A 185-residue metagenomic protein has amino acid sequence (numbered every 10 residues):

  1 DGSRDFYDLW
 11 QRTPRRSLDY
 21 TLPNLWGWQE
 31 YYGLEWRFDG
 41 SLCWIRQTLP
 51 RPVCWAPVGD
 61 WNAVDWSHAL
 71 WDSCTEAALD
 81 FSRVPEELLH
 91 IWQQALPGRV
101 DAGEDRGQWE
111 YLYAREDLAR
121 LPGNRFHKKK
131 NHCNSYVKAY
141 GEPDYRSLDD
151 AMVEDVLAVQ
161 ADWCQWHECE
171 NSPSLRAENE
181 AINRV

Functional and structural regions predicted by a protein language model:
D1-Q11: Short, extreme N-terminal leader segments that mark the start of a protein/domain
D8, P14, L18-I91: Conserved donor-binding loop and adjoining core beta-sheet/short helix segment in diverse acyl/aminoacyl transferases
R15-T21, E168-R184: Conserved GNAT-fold acetyl-CoA-binding loop/helix
N62-L70, K129, N179-N183: Well-ordered, non-membrane alpha-helical segments in soluble/globular domains
S73-D80, P97-V100, E142: Structural alpha-beta junctions
L89-D101: Short, aromatic/basic amphipathic alpha-helical patches
G98-P173: Acyltransferase donor/substrate-recognition loop-hinge adjacent to the catalytic core
